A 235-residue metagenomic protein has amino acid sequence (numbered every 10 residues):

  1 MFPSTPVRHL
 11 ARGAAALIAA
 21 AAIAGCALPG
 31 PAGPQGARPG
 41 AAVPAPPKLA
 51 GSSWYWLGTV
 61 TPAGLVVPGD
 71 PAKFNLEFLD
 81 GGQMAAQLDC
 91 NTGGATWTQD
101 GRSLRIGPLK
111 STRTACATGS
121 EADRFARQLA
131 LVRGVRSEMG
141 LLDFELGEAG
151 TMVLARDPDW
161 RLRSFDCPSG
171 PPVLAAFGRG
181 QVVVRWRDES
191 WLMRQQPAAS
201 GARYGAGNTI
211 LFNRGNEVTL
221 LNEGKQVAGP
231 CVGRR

Functional and structural regions predicted by a protein language model:
F2, V7, R12, C26-P171 (+4 more regions): Lipid interaction determinants
G13-G25: Bacterial N-terminal signal peptides
A19-A22, T92, G207: Residues at secondary-structure transition points
V173, V182, T209: An extracellular/secretory-lumen and virion-surface interaction module
A199, N208: Contiguous, structured surface segment used for ligand recognition
